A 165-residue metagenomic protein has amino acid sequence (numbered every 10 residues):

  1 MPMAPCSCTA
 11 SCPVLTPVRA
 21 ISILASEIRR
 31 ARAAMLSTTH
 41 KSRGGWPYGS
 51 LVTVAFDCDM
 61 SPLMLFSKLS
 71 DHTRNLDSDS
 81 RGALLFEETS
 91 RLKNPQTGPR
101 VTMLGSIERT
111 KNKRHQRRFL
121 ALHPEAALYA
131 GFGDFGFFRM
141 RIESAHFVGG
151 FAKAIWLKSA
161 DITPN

Functional and structural regions predicted by a protein language model:
A4-C6, A10-P13, P17-R19, L128-N165: C-terminal edge-of-domain segments
C6-D77, L85: An N-terminal domain-cap segment
A34, V52, P62, G82 (+3 more regions): A broad, low-specificity signal marking well-ordered, structured residues that form hydrophobic/aromatic
K41, L69, T89, A145 (+1 more regions): Residue-level signature for short turns and capping positions that connect secondary-structure elements
G44, K113, H146-V148: Residue-level signal for secondary-structure boundary sites
G49-L51, R100-L104, A154-W156: Well-ordered beta-strand positions in beta-sheet-rich domains
D71-L128, F132-F135, R141-I142: Short, structured beta-strand-loop surface elements
